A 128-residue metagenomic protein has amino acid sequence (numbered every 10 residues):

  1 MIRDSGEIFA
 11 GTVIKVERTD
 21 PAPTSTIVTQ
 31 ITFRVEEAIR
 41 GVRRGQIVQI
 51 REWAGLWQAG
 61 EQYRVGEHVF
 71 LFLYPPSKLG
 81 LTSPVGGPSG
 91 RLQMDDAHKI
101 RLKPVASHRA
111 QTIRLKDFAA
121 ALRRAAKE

Functional and structural regions predicted by a protein language model:
M1-E128: Transition segments tied to proteolytic processing and entry into folded domains
